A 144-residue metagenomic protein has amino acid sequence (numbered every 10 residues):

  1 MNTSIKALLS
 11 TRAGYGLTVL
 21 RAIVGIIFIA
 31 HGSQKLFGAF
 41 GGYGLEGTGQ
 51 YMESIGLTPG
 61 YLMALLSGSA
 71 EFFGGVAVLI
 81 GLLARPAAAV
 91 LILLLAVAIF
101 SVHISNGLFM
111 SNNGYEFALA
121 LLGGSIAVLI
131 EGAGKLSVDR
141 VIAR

Functional and structural regions predicted by a protein language model:
M1-A39, E53, Y61-S69, F73-R144: Extended, low-polarity transmembrane helix blocks
L45-T58: Perimembrane loop-to-helix junctions flanking transmembrane segments
